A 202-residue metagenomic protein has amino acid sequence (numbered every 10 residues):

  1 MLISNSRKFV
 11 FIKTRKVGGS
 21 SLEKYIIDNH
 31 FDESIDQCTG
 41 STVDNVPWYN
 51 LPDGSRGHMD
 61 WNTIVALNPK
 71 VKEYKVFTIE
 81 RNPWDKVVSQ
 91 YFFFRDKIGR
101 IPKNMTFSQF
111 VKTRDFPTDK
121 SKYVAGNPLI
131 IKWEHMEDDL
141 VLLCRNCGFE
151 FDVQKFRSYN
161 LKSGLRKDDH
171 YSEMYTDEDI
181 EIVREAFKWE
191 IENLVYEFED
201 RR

Functional and structural regions predicted by a protein language model:
M1-R202: Membrane-interface amphipathic segments in extracytoplasmic regions
